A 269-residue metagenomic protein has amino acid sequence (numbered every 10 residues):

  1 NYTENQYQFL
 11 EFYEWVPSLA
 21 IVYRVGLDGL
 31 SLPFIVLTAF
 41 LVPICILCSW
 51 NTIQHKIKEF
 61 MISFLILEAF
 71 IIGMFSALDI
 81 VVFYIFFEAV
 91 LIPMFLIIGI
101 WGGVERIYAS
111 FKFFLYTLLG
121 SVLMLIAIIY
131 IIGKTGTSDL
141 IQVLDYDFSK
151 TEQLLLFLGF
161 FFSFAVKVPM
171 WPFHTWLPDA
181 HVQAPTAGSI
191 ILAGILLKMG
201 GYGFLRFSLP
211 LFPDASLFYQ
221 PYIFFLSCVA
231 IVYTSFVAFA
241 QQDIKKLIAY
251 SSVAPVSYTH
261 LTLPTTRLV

Functional and structural regions predicted by a protein language model:
N1-I62, I141-D145: Transmembrane helix-loop-helix hairpins at membrane boundaries of multipass inner-membrane proteins
N1-Q8, H260-L268: Short intrinsically disordered, low-complexity coil segments enriched in acidic
V36, M61-L65, F114-L115, I191: Hydrophobic alpha-helical transmembrane segments
I44-T52, A69-V81, M94-L261, R267: Hydrophobic transmembrane alpha-helices and their helix-loop junctions in integral membrane proteins
E88: Short phosphate-coordinating micro-motif centered on Lys-Gly-acidic
L91: Short, conserved phosphate-binding/catalytic loop or strand-edge motifs used in phosphoryl-/nucleotidyl-transfer
